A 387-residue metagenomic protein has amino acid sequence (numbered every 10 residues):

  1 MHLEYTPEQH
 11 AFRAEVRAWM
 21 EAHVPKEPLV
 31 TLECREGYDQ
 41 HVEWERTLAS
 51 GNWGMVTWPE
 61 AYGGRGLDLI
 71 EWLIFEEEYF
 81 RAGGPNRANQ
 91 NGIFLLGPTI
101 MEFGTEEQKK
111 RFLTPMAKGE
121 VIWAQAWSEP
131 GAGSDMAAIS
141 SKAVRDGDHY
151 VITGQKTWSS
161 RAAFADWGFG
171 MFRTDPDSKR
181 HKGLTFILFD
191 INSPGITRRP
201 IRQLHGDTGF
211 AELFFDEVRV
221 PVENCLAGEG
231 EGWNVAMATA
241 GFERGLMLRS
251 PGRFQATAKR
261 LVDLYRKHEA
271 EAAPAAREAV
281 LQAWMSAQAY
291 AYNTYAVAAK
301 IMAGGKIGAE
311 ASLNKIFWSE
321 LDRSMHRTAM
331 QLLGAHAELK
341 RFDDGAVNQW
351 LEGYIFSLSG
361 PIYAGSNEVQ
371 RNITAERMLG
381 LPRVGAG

Functional and structural regions predicted by a protein language model:
H2, I70, I74-F75, L95 (+5 more regions): Glycine-rich phosphate/cofactor-binding loops in nucleotide/flavin-utilizing enzymes
P7, I196-Y292, G360: Glycine-rich beta->alpha junctions and the first turn(s) of the following alpha-helix
P28-R35, R266, A270-R277, Q288-D344: C-terminal helix-coil-helix/basic helical segment that borders enzyme active sites and/or dimer interfaces and provides
A49-G119, R161-W167, A287, I301-A309 (+2 more regions): Internal helix-loop-helix
G119-W127, M171: A short, Trp-centered hydrophobic/proline-enriched beta-strand micro-motif
A132, T157-A162, L204-H205, S359-S366: Glycine-rich phosphate/pyrophosphate-binding beta-alpha loops
S141-V144: A structural signal for short hydrophobic beta-strand segments in well-ordered beta-sheet cores
D148-H149, T153-R199: A short core secondary-structure module
